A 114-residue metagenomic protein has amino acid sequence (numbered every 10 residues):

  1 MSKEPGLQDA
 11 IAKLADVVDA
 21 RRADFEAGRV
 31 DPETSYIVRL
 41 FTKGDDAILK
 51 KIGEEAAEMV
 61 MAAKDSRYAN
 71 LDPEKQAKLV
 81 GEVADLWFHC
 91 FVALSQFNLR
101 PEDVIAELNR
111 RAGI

Functional and structural regions predicted by a protein language model:
M1-V83, W87-I114: Flexible "arm" and connector segments at domain edges
